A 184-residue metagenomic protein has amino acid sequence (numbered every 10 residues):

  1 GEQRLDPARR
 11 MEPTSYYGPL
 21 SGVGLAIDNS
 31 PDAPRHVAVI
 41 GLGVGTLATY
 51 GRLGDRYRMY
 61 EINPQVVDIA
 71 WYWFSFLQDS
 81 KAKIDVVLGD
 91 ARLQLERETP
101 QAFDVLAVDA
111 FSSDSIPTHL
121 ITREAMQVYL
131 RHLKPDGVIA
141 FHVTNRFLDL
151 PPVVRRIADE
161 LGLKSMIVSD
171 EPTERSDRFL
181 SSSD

Functional and structural regions predicted by a protein language model:
G1-I84, A91-Q94, I116, L148-I157 (+2 more regions): Class I S-adenosylmethionine
P34, A102-D104, D136: Local beta-strand N-terminus motif with an aromatic residue
V37, L106, I139: Receiver (REC) domain switch-region micro-motif
E96-A107: A short acidic, Gly/Pro-enriched loop at the edge of an enzyme's catalytic core that lines a small-molecule cofactor
S112-S113, T144-L148: Short "lid" loop at the C-terminus of a central beta-strand within the Rossmann-like core of SAM-dependent
S113-I121: Glycine/threonine-rich flexible loop motifs
I121-P135: A short glycine-rich, Lys/Arg-flanked "PGG" loop and its adjoining helix->strand segment in the class I
D136-V143: Conserved beta-strand signature within the Rossmann-like core of class I S-adenosyl-L-methionine
